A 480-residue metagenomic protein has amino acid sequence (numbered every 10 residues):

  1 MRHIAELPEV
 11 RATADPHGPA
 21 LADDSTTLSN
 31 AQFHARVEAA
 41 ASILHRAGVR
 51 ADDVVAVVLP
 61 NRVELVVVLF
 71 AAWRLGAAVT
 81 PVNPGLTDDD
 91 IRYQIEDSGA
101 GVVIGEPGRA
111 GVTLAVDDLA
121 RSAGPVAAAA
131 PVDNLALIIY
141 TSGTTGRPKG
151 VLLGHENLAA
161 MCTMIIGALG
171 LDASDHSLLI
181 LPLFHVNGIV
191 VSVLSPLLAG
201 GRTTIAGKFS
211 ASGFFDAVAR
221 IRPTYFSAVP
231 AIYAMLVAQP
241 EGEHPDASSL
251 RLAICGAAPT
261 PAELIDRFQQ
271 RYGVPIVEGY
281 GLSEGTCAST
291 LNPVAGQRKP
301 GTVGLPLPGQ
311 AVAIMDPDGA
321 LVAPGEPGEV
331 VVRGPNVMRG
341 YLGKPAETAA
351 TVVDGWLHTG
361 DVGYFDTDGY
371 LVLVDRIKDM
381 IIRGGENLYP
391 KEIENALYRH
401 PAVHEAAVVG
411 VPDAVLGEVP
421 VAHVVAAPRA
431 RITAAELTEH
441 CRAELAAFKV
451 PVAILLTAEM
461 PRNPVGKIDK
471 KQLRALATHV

Functional and structural regions predicted by a protein language model:
H17, A123-Y140, R147, G170-H176 (+1 more regions): Conserved pre-ATP/AMP-binding loop-to-beta segment of ANL
H17-R62, V66, F70, T87-R92: Conserved AMP-binding/adenylate-forming core of the ANL superfamily
S29-A31, A136-A160: Conserved AMP-binding A3 loop
L86, V103, G334, R339-G340 (+4 more regions): AMP-binding/adenylate-forming catalytic core of the ANL superfamily
A159-H176, F184-T224, Q239-P240: Conserved AMP-binding/adenylation subdomain of ANL enzymes
P223-A228, V237-R298, A311: Gly/Ser/Thr-rich phosphate-binding loop
Y280, A313-V331, Y364-D368, A430-A434 (+1 more regions): Conserved beta-loop-beta connector loops within the AMP-binding
L305-G309, A320-T351, L388: Conserved ATP/PPi-binding loop(s) of AMP-dependent carboxylate-activating enzymes
